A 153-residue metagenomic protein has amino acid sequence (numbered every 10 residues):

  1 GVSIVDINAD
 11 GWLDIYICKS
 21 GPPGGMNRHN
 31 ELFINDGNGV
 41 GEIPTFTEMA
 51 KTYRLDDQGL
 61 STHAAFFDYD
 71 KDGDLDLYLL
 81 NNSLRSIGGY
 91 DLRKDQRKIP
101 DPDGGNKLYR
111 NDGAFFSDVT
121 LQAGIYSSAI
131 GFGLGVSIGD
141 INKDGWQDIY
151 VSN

Functional and structural regions predicted by a protein language model:
G1-N153: Beta-propeller-forming repeat regions
